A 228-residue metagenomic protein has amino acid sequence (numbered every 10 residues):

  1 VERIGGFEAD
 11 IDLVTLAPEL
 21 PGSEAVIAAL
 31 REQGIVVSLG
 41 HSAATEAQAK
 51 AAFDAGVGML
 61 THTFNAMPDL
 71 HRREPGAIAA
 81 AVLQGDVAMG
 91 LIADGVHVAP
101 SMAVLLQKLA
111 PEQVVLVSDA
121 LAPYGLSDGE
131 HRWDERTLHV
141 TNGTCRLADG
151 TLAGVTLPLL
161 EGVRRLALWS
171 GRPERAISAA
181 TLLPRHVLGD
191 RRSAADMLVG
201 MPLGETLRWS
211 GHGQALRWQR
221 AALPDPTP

Functional and structural regions predicted by a protein language model:
V1-A44: Metal-dependent enolase-superfamily TIM-barrel catalytic cores that perform enediolate-based chemistry
V14, L207-R208: Short, well-ordered beta-strand core segments
V14, Q219-A221: Generic beta-strand hydrophobic packing signal
V26, L39, Q48-R175, A180 (+3 more regions): Active-site-adjacent C-terminal substructures of enzyme catalytic domains
A194-A195: A short linear hydrophobic-aromatic micro-motif
V199-G200: A glycine-biased structural micro-motif
A215-R217: Short, surface-exposed beta-strand/loop "edge" segments at domain boundaries and coil↔beta transitions
